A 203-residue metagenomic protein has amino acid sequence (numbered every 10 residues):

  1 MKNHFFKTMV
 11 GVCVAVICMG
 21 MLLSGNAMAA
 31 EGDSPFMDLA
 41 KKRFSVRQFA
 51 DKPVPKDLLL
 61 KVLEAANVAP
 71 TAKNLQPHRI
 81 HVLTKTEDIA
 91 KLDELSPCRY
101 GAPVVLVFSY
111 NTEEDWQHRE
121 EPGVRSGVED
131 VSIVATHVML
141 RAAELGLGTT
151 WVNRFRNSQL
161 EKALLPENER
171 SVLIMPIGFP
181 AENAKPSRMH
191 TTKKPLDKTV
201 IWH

Functional and structural regions predicted by a protein language model:
K2-V14: Bacterial N-terminal signal peptides that target proteins for export
C13, C18-H203: Acidic, surface-exposed loops and disordered segments
